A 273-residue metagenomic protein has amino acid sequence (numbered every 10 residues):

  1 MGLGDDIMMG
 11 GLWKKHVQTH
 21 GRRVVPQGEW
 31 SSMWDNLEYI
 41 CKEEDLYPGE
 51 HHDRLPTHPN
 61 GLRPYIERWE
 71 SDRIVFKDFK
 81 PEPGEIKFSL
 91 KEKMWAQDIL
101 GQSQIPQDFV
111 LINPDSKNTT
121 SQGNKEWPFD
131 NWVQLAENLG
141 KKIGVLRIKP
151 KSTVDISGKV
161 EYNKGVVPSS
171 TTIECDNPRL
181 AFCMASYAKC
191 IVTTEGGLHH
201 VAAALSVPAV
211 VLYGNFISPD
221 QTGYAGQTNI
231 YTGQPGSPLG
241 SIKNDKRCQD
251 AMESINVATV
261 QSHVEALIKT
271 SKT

Functional and structural regions predicted by a protein language model:
M1-W69, L180-C183, H199: Active-site and donor-binding regions of nucleotide-sugar-utilizing enzymes
G4-M8, H16-V17, G21, V25-P26 (+2 more regions): Catalytic phosphate/metal-binding cores of nucleic-acid and nucleotide-processing enzymes, i.e., regions that mediate
D6-I7, F129-P219: Donor-binding and catalytic core of enzymes assembling or modifying cell-surface/extracellular glycoconjugates
G21-V25, V110, I143-L146, P208-V210 (+1 more regions): Hydrophobic beta-strand segments of well-ordered beta-sheets in folded domains
C41-L46, T172-E174, N229-G233: Short acidic-hydrophobic, aromatic-tinged amphipathic segments that line or gate anion-handling sites
P56-N60, P64-I66, F76-K164, N215-S218 (+2 more regions): Active-site donor-nucleotide binding/catalytic segment of nucleotide-sugar enzymes
H200-T273: Nucleotide-sugar donor-binding patch of glycosyltransferase catalytic domains
